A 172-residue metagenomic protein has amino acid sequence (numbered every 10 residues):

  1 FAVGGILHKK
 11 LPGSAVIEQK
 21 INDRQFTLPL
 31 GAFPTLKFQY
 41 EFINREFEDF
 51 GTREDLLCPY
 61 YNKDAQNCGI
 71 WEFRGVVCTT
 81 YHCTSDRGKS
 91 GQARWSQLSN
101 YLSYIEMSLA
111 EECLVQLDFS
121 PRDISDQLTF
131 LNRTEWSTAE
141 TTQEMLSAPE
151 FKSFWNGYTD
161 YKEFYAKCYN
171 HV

Functional and structural regions predicted by a protein language model:
F1-E140, P149: Hydrophobic scaffolds flanking metal-cofactor catalytic centers in soluble metalloenzymes
D126-V172: C-terminal interaction module
